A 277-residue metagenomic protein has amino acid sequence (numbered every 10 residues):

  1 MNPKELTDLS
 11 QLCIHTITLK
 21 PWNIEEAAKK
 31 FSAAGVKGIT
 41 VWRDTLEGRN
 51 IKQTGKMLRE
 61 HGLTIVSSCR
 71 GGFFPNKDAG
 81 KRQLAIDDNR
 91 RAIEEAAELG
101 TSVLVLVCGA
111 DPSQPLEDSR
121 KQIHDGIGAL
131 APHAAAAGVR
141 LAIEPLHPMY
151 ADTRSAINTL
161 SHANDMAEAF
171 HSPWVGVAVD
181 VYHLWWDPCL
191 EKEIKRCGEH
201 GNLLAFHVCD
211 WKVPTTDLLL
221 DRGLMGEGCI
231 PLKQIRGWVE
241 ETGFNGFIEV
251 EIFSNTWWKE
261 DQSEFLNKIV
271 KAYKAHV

Functional and structural regions predicted by a protein language model:
M1-G35, G100-T101, I157-V179, H183-V277: Histidine-acidic metal/acid-base catalytic patches
N2-E5, E25, E60, P75 (+3 more regions): Active-site acidic/histidine proton-transfer and metal-coordination neighborhood in alpha/beta enzyme cores
T18-K20, R43-T45, G71-F74, C108-P112 (+4 more regions): Active-site-proximal loop/turn and secondary-structure-junction residues that shape catalytic pockets, frequently
K30-G48, C69-G72: N-terminal substrate-binding region of glycoside hydrolase catalytic domains
K37-G38, T64, S102, R140 (+1 more regions): Residue-level detector of anion-binding/catalytic polar loops
T40, S67-C69, V105, A142 (+2 more regions): Conserved beta-strand positions in the central sheet of alpha/beta enzyme cores
E47-M57, Q114: Active-site-adjacent beta->alpha loops and helix N-cap segments on the catalytic face of soluble alpha/beta enzymes
F74-N76, L224-M225: Short clusters of hydrophobic/aromatic residues that line enzyme substrate/ligand-binding pockets
